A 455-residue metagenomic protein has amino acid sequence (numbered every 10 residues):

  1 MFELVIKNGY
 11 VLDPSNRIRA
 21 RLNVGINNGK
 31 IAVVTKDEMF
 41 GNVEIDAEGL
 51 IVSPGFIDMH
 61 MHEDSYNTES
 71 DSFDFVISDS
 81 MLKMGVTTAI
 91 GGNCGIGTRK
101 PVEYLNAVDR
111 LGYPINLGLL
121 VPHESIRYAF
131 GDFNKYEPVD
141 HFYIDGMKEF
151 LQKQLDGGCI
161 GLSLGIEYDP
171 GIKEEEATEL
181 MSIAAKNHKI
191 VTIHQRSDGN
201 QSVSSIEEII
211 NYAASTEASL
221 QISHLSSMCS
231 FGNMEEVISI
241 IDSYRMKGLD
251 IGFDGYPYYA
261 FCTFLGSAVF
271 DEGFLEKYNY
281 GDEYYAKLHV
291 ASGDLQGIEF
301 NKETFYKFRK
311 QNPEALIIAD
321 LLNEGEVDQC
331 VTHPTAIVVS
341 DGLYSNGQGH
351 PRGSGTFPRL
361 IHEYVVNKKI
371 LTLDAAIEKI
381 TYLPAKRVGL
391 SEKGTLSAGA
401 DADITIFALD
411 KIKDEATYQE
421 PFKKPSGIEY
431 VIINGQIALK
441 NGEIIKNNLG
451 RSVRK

Functional and structural regions predicted by a protein language model:
M1-F40, K411-Y418: N-terminal metal-binding scaffold of metallo-dependent hydrolase/deaminase domains
F2-N8, N27, M39-T87: Replace "His-x-His-based motif
G9, D328-T335, S340-D341, I404-V453: C-terminal cap of metal-dependent C-N hydrolases
G9, G29, G49, H60 (+11 more regions): Divalent metal-coordination and catalytic microenvironments
G29, A385, S391-E415: Structural signature of the urease/amidohydrolase superfamily beta/alpha-barrel
G55-Y66, I166, V191-D198: Histidine-centered catalytic micro-motifs
M61, E69-S163, L249, Y258: Divalent-metal coordination cores built from histidine and acidic residues
A129, K135-H141, M147-I160, L164-E167 (+1 more regions): Active-site neighborhoods of metal-dependent hydrolases
